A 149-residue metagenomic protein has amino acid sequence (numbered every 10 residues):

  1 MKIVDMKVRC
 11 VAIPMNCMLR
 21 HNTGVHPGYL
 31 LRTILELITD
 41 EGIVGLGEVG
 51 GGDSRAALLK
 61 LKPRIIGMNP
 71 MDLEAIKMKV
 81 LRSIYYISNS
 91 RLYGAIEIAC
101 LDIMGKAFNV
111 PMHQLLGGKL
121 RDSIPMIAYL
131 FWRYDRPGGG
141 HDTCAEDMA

Functional and structural regions predicted by a protein language model:
M1-D5, R9, I13, K106 (+1 more regions): N-terminal amphipathic alpha-helix/helix-capping segment at the start of soluble metabolic enzymes
M1-L46: Structured beta-strand/loop patches that form or line metal/cofactor-binding pockets in enzymes
D5, I38-F108: Metal- or metallocofactor-binding catalytic centers and their adjacent structured scaffolds across diverse enzyme
M15-L19, G47-V49, L58-L59, G138-G139: Short, glycine/acidic-enriched capping/hinge loops at junctions between secondary-structure elements
R32-I34, A95, S123-P125: Broad gene-expression machinery/nucleic-acid interaction feature
G50-G52, L101, G117-G118, Y129-F131: Beta-hairpin (beta-strand-turn-beta-strand) motif
A99, P111-M112, M148: Short alpha-helical segments and helix-capping/turn motifs at coil-helix boundaries
D122-A149: Metal-dependent enolase-superfamily TIM-barrel catalytic cores that perform enediolate-based chemistry
